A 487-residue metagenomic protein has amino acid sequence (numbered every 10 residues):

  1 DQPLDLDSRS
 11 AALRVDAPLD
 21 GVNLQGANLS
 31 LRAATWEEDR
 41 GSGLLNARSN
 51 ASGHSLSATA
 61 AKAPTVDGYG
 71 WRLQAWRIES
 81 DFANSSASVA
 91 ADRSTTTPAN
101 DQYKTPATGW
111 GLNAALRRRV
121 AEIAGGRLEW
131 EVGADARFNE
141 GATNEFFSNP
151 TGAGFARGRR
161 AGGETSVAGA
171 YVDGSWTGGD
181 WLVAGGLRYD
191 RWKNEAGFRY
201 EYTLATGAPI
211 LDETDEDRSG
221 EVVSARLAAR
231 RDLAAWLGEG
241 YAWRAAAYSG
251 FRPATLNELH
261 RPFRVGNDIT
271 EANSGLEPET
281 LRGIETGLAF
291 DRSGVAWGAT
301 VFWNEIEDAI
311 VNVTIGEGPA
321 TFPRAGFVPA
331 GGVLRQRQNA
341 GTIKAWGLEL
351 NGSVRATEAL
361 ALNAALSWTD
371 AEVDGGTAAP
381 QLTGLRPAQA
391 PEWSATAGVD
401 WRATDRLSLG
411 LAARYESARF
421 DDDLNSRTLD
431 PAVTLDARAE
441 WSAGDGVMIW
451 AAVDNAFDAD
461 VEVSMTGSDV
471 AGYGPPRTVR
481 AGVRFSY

Functional and structural regions predicted by a protein language model:
D1-D39, S49-G70, E122, L128 (+2 more regions): Transmembrane beta-barrel wall of Gram-negative outer-membrane proteins
D1-P3, R40-R48, S55, S94-K104 (+7 more regions): Extracellular loop and loop/strand-boundary signature of outer-membrane beta-barrel proteins
D5-A11, N50-L56, P106-W110, E164-A168 (+8 more regions): Residues that define the transmembrane beta-barrel architecture of outer-membrane proteins
G21-L29, P64-W71, D81, I123-L128 (+7 more regions): Repeated loop/turn-to-beta-strand initiation elements of outer-membrane beta-barrel proteins
E37, E79-A83, F138-A142, F147-N149 (+5 more regions): Surface-exposed extracellular loop regions of Gram-negative outer-membrane beta-barrel proteins, predominantly
A107-L116, G163-Y171, E271-E277, G283 (+5 more regions): Outer membrane beta-barrel strand-and-loop segments of large Gram-negative receptors, especially TonB-dependent
R127-G240, L382: Signature of Gram-negative outer-membrane beta-barrel scaffolds
T177-V183, R191, F302-I306, F327-D423 (+1 more regions): Gram-negative outer-membrane beta-barrel transporters
